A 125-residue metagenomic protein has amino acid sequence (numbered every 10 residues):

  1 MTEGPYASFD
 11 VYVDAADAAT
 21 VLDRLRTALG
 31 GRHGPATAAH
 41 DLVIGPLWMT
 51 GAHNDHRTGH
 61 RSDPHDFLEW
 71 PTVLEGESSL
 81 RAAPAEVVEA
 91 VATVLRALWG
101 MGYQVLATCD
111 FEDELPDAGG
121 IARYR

Functional and structural regions predicted by a protein language model:
M1-G31, Y124-R125: Short, extreme N-terminal segment that most often corresponds to the first beta-strand
M1-S8, P64-L80, E114-R125: Intrinsic low-complexity, intrinsically disordered or marginally ordered coil/linker segments
Y12-A16, E77-S79, D110-F111: Structural motif
L22-R26, L42, L106-F111: The transition from N-terminal targeting/processing segments to the mature protein
T27-A36, L95-Y103: A common structural junction motif
R32-A83: Short, intrinsically disordered low-complexity segments
P84-V94: Well-ordered, non-membrane alpha-helical segments in soluble/globular domains
A92-R125: Acidic, proline/glycine-rich low-complexity IDRs
